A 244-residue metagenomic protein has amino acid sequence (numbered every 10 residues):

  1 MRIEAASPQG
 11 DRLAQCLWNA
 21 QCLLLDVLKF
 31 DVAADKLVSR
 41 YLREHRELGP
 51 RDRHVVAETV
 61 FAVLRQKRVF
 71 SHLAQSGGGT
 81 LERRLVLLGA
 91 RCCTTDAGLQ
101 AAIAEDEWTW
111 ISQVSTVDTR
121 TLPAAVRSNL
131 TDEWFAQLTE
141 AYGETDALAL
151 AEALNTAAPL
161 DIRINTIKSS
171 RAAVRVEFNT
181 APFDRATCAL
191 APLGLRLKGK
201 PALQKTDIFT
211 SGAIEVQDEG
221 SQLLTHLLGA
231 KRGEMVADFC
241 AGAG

Functional and structural regions predicted by a protein language model:
M1-K205: Class I Rossmann-like S-adenosyl-L-methionine
L138, I162, V216, L224 (+1 more regions): Conserved hydrophobic/aromatic pocket- or pore-lining residues that grip, position, or stack substrates in active sites
L160, Q222, E234: Glycine-centered loop/turn positions within well-structured domains that cap or flank conserved ligand/cofactor-binding
A202, S221-Q222: Short, glycine-/Ser/Thr-/acidic-enriched flexible segments
T206-D207, H226-R232: Glycine-rich helix-loop-beta junction characteristic of Rossmann-like nucleotide cofactor-binding loops
I208-I214: Class I SAM-dependent methyltransferase Rossmann-like catalytic core, especially the SAM/SAH-binding loop
G233-C240: Conserved class I S-adenosyl-L-methionine
G244: Glycine-rich SAM-binding Motif I of class I
